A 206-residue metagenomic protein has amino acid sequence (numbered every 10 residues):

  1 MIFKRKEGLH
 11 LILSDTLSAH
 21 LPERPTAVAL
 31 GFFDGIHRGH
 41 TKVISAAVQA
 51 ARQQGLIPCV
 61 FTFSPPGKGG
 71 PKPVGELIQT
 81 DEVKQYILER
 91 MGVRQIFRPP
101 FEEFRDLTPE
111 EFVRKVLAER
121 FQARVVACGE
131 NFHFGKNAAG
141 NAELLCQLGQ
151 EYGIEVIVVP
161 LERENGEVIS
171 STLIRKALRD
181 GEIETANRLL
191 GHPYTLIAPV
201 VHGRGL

Functional and structural regions predicted by a protein language model:
M1-A27: Positively charged, low-complexity intrinsically disordered leader regions
L11-L13, I96, V156: Generic structural signal for residues in well-ordered beta-strands
A19-T80: N-terminal catalytic cores of NTP/NDP-binding nucleotidyl/phosphoryl-transfer enzymes
G75-K84, R105-V113: Glycine-rich, highly charged phosphate/nucleotide-binding loops
V83-F97: A glycine-rich helix N-cap at a beta->alpha junction
E102, E110-R114, A118-L206: Active-site cores that bind ATP or allylic diphosphates and position pyrophosphate for catalysis
